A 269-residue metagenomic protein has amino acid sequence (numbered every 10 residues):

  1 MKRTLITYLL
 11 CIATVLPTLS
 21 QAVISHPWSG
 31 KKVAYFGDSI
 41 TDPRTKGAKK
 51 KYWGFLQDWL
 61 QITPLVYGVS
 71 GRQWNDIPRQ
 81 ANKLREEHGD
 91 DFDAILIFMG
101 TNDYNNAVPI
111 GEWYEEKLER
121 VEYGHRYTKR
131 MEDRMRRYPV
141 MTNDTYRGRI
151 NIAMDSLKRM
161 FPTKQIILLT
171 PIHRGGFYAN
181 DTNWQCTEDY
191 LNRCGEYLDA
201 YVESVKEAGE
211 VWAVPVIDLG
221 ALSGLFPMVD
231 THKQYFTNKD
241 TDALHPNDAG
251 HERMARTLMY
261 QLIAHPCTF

Functional and structural regions predicted by a protein language model:
M1-T4: Positively charged n-region of N-terminal signal peptides that target proteins for export
T7-P17: Bacterial N-terminal signal peptides
I12-A13, A48, G175, T257: Alpha-helical transmembrane segments and their juxtamembrane interfaces
P17-T18, W53, L262-A264: A short hydrophobic/aromatic micro-motif that marks alpha-helical segments and, especially, helix-coil
S20-S70, N75-D91, I95, D230-T231: Serine-esterase "nucleophile elbow" of acetyl-processing enzymes
W59, A81-F269: Alpha-helical cap/lid subdomain in secreted, periplasmic, or secretory-pathway luminal O-acyl-processing enzymes
